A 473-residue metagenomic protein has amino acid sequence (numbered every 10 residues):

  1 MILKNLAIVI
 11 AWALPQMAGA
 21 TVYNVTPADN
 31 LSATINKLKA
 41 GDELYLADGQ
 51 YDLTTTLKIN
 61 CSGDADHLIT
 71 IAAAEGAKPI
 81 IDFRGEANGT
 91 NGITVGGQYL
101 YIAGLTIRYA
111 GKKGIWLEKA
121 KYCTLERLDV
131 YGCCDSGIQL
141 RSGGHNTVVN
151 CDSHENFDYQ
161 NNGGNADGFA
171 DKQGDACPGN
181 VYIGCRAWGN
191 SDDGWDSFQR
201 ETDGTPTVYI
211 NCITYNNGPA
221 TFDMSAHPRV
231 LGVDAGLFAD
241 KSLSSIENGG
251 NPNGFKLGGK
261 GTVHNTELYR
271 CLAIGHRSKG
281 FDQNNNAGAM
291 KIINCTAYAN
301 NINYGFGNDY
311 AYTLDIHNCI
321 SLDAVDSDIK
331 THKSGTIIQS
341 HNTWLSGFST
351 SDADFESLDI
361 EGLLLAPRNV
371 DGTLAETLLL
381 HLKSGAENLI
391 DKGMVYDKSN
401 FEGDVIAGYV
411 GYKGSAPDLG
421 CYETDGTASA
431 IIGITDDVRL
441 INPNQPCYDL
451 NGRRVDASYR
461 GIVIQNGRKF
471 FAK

Functional and structural regions predicted by a protein language model:
A20-K58, D418, D449-V455: Acidic Gly/Asp/Thr-rich repetitive segments characteristic of extracellular carbohydrate-active and adhesion proteins
T21, D42, G49, T55 (+20 more regions): The right-handed parallel beta-helix/beta-solenoid scaffold, focusing on the short coil/turn and N-cap positions
N24-A28, D48-T54, C61-K112, F157 (+1 more regions): Right-handed parallel beta-helix/beta-spiral solenoid domain characteristic of secreted/periplasmic
A47, N60, A72-A74, D82 (+26 more regions): Feature marks extracellular polysaccharide-active and adherence modules
T54-N60, F83-I93, Y109-W116, G132-R141 (+6 more regions): Extracellular beta-strand/beta-solenoid scaffold signature
H264-H381: Predominantly extracellular beta-rich ligand-binding scaffolds that present long acidic/polar faces for carbohydrate
G347-A428: C-terminal accessory segments
A430-K473: C-terminal outer-membrane/trafficking sorting elements
